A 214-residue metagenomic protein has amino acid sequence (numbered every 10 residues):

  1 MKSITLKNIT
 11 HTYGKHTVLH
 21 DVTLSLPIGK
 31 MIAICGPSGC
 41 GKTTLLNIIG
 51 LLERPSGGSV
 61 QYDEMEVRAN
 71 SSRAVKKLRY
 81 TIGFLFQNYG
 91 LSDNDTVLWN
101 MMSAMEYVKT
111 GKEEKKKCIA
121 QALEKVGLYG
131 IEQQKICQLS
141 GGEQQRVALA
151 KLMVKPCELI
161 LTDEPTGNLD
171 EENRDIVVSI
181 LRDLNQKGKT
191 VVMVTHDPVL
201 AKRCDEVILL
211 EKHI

Functional and structural regions predicted by a protein language model:
I4, L19-D21: Conserved structural motif at the start of ABC-family nucleotide-binding domains
G50: Helix-to-loop junction immediately C-terminal to a conserved catalytic motif
G58-A69: Conserved ABC transporter NBD signature motif
V67-G83, Q186: ABC ATPase NBD coupling module
Q134, V154-K155, K187: Conserved signature/switch motifs of ABC ATPase nucleotide-binding domains
K135-L139, E143: Conserved ABC ATPase signature
I160-D163: Catalytic Walker B motif of ABC-type/P-loop ATPase nucleotide-binding domains
